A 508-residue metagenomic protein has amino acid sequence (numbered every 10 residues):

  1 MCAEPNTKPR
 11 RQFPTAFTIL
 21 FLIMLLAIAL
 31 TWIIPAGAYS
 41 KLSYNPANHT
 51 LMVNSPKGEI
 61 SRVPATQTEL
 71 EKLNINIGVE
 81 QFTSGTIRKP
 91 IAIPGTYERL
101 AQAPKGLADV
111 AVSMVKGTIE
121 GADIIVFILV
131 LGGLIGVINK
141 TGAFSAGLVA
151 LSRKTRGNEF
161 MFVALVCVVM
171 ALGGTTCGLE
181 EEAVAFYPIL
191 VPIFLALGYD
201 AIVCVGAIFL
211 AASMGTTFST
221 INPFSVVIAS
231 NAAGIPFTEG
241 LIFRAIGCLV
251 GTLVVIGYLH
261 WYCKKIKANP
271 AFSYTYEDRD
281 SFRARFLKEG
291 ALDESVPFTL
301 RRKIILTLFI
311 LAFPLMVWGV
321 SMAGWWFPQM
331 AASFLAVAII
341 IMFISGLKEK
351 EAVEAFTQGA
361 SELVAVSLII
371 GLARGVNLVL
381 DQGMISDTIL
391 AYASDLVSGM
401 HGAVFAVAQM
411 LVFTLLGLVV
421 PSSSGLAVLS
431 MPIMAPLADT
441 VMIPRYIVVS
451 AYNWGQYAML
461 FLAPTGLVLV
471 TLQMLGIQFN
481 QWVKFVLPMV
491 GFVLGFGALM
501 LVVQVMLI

Functional and structural regions predicted by a protein language model:
C2-F17, A38-V53, G58, I242-A355 (+2 more regions): Long, contiguous bundles of hydrophobic transmembrane helices that form the permeation core of multi-pass
N6-I19, Y187-E277, V296-T299, K303 (+3 more regions): Membrane-core helix-loop-helix motifs of multi-pass transport proteins
P14, V397-I508: C-terminal transmembrane helix pair
A16-L25, V53-S145, W325-T388: Core transmembrane alpha-helical segments of multi-pass membrane transporters/permeases
I19-P35, I128-G136, V169-G173, G215 (+6 more regions): Hydrophobic core segments of alpha-helical transmembrane domains in multi-pass membrane transport and ion-translocation
I119-I125, R153-L165, L197-V203, K303 (+4 more regions): Membrane-interfacial loop-to-helix junctions in multi-pass transporters
F127-I128, E159-G174, Y199-T217, G240 (+4 more regions): Alpha-helical transmembrane segments of multi-pass membrane proteins
L129, N158-I189, G371-A373, N377-L380 (+1 more regions): Hydrophobic alpha-helical transmembrane segments of multi-pass integral membrane proteins, predominantly secondary
